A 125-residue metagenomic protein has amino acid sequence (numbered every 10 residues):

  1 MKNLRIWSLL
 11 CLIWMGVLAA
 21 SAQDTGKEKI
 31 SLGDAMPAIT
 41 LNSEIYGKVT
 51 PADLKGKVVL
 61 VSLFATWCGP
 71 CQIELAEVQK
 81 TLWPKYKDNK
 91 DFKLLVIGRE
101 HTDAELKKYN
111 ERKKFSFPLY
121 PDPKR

Functional and structural regions predicted by a protein language model:
M1-I6: Positively charged n-region of N-terminal signal peptides that target proteins for export
S8-V17: Bacterial N-terminal signal peptides
L18-A38: N-proximal helix/coil linker or "cap" segments that precede and/or mark the start of modular domains
A38-V59: A short beta-strand-turn-helix
K57-V58, I73-I97, E111: Conserved helix-turn-beta segment immediately C-terminal to the redox Cys motif in thioredoxin-like folds
K57-V59, F64-W67: Short pre-active-site segment immediately N-terminal to redox-active cysteine/selenocysteine motifs in thiol-based
A104-K107: Acidic helix N-cap motif at the loop->helix transition within catalytic regions of sugar-transfer enzymes
N110-R125: Short, internal strand/loop/helix patches that form the active-site neighborhood or redox-interaction surface
